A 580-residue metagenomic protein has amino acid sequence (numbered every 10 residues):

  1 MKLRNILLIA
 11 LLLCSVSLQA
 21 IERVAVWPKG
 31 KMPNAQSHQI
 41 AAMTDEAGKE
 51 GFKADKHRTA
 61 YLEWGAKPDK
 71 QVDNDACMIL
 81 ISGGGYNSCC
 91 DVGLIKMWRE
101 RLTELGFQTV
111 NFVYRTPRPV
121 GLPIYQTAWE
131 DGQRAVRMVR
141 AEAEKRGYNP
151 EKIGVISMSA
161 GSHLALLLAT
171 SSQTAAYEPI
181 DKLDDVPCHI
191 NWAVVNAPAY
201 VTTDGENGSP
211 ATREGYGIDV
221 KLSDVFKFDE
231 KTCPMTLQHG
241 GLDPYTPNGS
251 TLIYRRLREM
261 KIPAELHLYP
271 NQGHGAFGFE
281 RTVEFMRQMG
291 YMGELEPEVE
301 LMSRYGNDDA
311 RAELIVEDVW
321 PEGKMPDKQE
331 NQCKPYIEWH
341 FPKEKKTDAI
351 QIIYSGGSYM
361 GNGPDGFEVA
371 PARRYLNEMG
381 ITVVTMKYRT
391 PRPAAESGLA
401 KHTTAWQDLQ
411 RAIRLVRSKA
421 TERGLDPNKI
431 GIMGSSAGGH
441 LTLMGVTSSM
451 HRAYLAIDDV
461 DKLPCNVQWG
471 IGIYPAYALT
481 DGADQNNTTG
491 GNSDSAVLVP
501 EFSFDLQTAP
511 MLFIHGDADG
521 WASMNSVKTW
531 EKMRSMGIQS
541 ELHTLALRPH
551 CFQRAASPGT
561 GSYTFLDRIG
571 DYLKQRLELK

Functional and structural regions predicted by a protein language model:
I21-Q71, E298-E344: N-terminal cap/lid segment of alpha/beta-hydrolase-fold proteins
N74-G83, D348-G356: Short beta-strand element of the alpha/beta-hydrolase
S82-N87, G241, S355-M360, D517: Active-site glycine-rich loops that stabilize anionic/oxyanionic intermediates across multiple enzyme folds
C90-D91, I95-R99, Y114-P150, G363-A372 (+2 more regions): Catalytic nucleophile-loop/oxyanion-hole region of alpha/beta-hydrolase and closely related hydrolase-like folds
L122, P247-L301, V527-K580: C-terminal catalytic histidine-bearing segment of alpha/beta-hydrolase fold enzymes
R134-T212, D219, R411-V497, L506: Primarily recognizes the serine-hydrolase "nucleophile elbow" in alpha/beta-hydrolase and SGNH/GDSL folds
T202, L242-T246, A518-A522: Acidic catalytic loop of the alpha/beta-hydrolase fold
L237-H239, Q507, F513-H515: Short beta-strand/loop motif that positions the catalytic acidic residue of the alpha/beta-hydrolase fold
